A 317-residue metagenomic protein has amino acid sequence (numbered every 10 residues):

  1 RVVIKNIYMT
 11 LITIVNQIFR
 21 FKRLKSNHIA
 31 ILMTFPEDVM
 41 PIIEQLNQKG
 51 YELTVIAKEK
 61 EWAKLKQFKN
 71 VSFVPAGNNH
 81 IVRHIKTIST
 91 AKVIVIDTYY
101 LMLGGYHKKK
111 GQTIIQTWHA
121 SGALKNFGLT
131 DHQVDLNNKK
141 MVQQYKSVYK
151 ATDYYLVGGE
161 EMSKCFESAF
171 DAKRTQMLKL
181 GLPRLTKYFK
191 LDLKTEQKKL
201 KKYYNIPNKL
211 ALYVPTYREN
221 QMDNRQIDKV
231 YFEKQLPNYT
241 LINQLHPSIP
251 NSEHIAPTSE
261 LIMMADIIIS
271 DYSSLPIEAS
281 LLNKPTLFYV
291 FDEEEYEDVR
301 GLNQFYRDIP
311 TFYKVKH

Functional and structural regions predicted by a protein language model:
R1-F35: Membrane-proximal basic amphipathic "stem/tether" segments
F21-A30, G111, I206-K209, N238: A short, charged/proline- and glycine-enriched loop that marks the coil->beta-strand transition at the N-terminal
I31-F189: Active-site and donor-binding regions of nucleotide-sugar-utilizing enzymes
D38-G50, S168-A169, M177-N251: Conserved catalytic-core segment of nucleotide-activated headgroup transferases in glycan assembly
Y51-T54, K150-Y155, T240, M264-I268 (+1 more regions): Short active-site oxyanion
P75-S89, L245-I277, L281-L282: Donor nucleotide-activated moiety binding/catalytic core segment of transferases that use nucleotide-activated donors
K86-T87, H107, V148, Y204 (+2 more regions): Structural alpha-helical scaffold elements that stabilize or flank donor/cofactor-binding regions in carbohydrate
S274-H317: Catalytic binding pocket for nucleotide-activated donors in carbohydrate/polymer assembly enzymes
